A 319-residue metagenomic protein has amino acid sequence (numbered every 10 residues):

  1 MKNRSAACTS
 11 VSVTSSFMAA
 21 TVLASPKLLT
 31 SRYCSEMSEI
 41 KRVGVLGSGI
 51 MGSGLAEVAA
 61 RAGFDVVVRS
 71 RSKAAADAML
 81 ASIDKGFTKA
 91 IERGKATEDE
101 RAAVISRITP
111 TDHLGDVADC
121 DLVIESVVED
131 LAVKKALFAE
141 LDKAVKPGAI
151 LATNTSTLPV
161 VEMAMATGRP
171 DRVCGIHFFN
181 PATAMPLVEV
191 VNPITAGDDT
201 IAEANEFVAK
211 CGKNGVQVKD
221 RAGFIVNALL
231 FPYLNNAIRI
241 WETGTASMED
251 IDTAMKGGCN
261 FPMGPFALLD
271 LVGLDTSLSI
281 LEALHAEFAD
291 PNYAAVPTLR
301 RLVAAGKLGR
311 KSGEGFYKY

Functional and structural regions predicted by a protein language model:
K2-T21, S25, S31-S35: Low-acidity, Ser/Thr- and Arg-rich intrinsically disordered low-complexity segments
Y33-K89, A144: NAD(P)+-binding Rossmann beta1-loop-alpha1 motif at the extreme N-terminus of oxidoreductases
S38, F64, D199-A202, A209-D220 (+2 more regions): NAD(P)-dependent Rossmann-like dehydrogenase/reductase catalytic/cofactor-binding core
V68-R101, V190-I201, G215, A222-L230: Rossmann-like dinucleotide-binding cores of NAD(P)H-dependent redox enzymes
A75-A78, K89-I150, L158: Rossmann-like NAD(P)-binding element
I150-D220, F224-A228: Rossmann-fold dinucleotide-binding core
